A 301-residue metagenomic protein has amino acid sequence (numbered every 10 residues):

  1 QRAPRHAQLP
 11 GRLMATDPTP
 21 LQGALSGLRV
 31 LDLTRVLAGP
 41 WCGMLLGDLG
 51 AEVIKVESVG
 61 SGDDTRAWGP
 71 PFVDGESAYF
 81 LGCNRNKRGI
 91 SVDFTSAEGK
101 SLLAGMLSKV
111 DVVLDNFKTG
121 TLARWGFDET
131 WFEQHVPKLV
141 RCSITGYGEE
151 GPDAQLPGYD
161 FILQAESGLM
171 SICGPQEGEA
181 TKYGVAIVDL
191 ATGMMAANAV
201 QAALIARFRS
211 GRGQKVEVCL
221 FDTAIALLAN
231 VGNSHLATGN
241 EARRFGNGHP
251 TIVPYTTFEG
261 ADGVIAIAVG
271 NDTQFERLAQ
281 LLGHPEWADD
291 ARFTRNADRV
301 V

Functional and structural regions predicted by a protein language model:
A3-P4: Short linear motifs in low-complexity or flexible loops
G11-R209, R244: N-terminal helix-loop segment corresponding to the beta1-alpha1 unit of nucleotide/adenylate-binding folds
G60, Y147-G148, L220-I225, D262 (+2 more regions): Glycine-rich beta-alpha junction loops
F80, F245-P250, Y255-T257: Short Gly/Pro-enriched turn/cap motifs at secondary-structure boundaries
E149, E177-A186, F208-A224, R243-P250 (+1 more regions): Conserved Rossmann-fold dehydrogenase catalytic segment
G193-Q214, A226-T238, A279-E286, D290: Oxidoreductase and adenylate-handling cofactor-binding alpha/beta cores
V253-V301: Aromatic-enriched alpha-helical interface/lid elements that frame and gate functional surfaces
